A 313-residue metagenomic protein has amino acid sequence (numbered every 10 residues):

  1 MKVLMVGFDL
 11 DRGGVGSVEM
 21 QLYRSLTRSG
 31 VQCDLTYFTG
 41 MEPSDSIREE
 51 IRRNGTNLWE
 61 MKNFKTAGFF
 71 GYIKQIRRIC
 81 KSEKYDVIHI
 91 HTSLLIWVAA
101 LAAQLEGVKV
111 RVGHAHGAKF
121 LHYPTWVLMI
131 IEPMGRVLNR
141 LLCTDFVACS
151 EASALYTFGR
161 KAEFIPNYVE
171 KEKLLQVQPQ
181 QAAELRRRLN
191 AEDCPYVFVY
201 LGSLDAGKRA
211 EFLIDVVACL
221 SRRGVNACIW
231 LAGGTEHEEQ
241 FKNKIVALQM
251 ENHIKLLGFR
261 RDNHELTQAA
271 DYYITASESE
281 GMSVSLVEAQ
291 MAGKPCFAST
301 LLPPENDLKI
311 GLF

Functional and structural regions predicted by a protein language model:
M5-G71, T235-E238: N-terminal strand-loop element at the rim of the active site of nucleotide-sugar-dependent glycosyltransferases
G13-R24, Y196-C219, E236-E239: A conserved mid-protein helix/loop that constitutes part of the nucleotide-sugar donor-binding site
L35-P43, V169, L201, D205 (+1 more regions): Glycosyltransferase donor-sugar binding loop
Y37, P295-S299, P304-E305: Short hydrophobic beta-strand element within catalytic cores of glycosyltransferases and related nucleotide-activated
G55, F241-G258: Nucleotide-activated donor-binding/catalytic signature segment of Leloir-type glycosyltransferases, i.e., the conserved
I90-I96, A115: Short His-centered aromatic/hydrophobic patch
R140-Q181: Donor nucleotide-sugar binding/catalytic pocket of nucleotide-sugar-dependent glycosyltransferases
F259, E278: Aromatic "clamp/platform" in nucleotide-sugar-dependent glycosyltransferases that forms part of the donor/acceptor
